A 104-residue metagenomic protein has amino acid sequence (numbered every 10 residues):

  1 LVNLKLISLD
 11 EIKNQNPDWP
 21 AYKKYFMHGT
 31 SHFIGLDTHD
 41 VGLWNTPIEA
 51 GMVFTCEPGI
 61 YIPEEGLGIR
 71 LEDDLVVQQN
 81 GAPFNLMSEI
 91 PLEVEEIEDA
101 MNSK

Functional and structural regions predicted by a protein language model:
L1-S31: Active-site cores enriched in adjacent His and Asp/Glu residues with nearby glycine-rich loops that coordinate divalent
T30-K104: Charged, cofactor-coupling segments
